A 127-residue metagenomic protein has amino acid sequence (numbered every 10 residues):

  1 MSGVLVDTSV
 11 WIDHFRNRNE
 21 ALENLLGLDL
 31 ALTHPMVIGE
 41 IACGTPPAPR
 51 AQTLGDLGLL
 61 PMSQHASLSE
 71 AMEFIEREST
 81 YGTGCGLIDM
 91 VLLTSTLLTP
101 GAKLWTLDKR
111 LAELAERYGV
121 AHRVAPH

Functional and structural regions predicted by a protein language model:
M1-M36, A42-L54, P61, Y118-A121 (+1 more regions): Short, well-structured N-terminal submotif of metal-dependent ribonuclease cores
M36-V37, I75: Short, histidine-centered active-site or binding-site loop motifs used for metal coordination, general acid-base
M62-A125: Active-site neighborhoods of divalent-metal-dependent phosphate/nucleic-acid chemistry enzymes
